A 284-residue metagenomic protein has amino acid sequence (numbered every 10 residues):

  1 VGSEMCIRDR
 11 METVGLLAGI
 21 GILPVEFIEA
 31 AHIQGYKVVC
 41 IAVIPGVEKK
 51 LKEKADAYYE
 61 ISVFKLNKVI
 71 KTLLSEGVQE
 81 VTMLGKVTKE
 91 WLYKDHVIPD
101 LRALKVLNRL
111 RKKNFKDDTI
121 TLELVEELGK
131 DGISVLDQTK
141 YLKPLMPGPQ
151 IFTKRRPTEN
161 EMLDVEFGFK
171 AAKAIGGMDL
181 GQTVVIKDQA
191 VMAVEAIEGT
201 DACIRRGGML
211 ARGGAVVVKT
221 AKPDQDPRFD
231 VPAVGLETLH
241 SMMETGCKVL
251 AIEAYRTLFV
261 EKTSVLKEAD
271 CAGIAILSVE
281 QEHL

Functional and structural regions predicted by a protein language model:
V1-I7: Short, small-residue-biased leader/transition segments that mark boundaries at the very start of proteins
M11-T13, Q34-K37, A55, E76-Q79 (+6 more regions): Short coil/turn connectors at secondary-structure junctions
E12-I22, V194, P227-V231, R256-T257: Short, glycine-rich nucleotide/cofactor-binding loops
E12-V43: N-terminal basic/disordered segments at the start of proteins
L16-A18, C40-I41, V81-L84, V135-K140 (+4 more regions): General beta-strand structural signal in soluble alpha/beta enzymes
A31, D117-D118, D131-M243: Conserved mixed alpha/beta catalytic, RNA-binding, or beta-rich assembly cores of soluble enzyme, regulatory
I44-I70, S75-V78, I98-L104, A202-L284: Feature captures the catalytic cores and cofactor-binding loops of soluble hydro-lyases/lyases that act on carboxylate
L66-Y141: N-terminal glycine-rich phosphate/adenylate-binding segment common to multiple enzyme folds
